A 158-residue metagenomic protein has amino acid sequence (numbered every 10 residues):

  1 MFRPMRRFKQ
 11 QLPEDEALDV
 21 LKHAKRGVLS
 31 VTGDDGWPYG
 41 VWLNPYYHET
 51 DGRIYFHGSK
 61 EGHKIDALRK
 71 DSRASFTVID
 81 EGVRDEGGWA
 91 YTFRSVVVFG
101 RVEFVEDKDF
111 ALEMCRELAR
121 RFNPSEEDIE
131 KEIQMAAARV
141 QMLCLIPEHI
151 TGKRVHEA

Functional and structural regions predicted by a protein language model:
M1-H23: Extreme N-terminal tail/first-helix region
F2-F8, V83-A158: Charged, gly/pro-rich active-site loop segments
Q11-L12, H23-V28, S125-D128: Short Pro/Gly-enriched beta-strand edge/turn motifs at strand-loop
V20-L21, A67-L68, L118, L145: A generic structural signal for nonpolar/aromatic side chains embedded in well-ordered alpha-helices
A24-K60, F76-T77: Short beta-strand segments
V28, Y55, S75, F99 (+1 more regions): Beta-strand secondary-structure signal
E61, K70-A74, R116-P124: Short, intrinsically disordered, mixed-charge
H63-Y91: Helix-adjacent hinge/juxtasegments
